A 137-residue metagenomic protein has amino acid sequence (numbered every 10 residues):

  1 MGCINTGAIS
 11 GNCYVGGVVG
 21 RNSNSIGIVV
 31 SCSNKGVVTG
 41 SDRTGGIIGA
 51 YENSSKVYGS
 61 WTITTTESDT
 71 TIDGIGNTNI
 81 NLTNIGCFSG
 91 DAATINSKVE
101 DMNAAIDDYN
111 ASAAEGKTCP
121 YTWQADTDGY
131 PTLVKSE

Functional and structural regions predicted by a protein language model:
M1-E137: Predominantly extracellular beta-rich ligand-binding scaffolds that present long acidic/polar faces for carbohydrate
